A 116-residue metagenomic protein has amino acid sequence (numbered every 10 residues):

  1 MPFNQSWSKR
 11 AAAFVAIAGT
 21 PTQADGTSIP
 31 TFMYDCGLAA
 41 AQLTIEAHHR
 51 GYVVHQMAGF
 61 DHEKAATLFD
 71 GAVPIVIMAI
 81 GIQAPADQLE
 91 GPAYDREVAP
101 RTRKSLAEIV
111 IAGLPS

Functional and structural regions predicted by a protein language model:
M1-S116: Acidic, surface-exposed loops and disordered segments
